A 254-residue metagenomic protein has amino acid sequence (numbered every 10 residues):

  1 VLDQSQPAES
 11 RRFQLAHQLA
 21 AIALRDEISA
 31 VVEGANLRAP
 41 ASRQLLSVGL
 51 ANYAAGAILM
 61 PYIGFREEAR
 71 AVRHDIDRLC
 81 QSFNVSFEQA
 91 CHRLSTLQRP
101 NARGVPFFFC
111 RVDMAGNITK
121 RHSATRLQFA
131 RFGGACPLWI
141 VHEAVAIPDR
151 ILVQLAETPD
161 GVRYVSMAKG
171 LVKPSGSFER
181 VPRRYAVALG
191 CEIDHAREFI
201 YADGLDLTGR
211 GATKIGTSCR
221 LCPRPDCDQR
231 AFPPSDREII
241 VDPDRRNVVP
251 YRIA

Functional and structural regions predicted by a protein language model:
V1-A254: Conserved binding/catalytic microenvironments
